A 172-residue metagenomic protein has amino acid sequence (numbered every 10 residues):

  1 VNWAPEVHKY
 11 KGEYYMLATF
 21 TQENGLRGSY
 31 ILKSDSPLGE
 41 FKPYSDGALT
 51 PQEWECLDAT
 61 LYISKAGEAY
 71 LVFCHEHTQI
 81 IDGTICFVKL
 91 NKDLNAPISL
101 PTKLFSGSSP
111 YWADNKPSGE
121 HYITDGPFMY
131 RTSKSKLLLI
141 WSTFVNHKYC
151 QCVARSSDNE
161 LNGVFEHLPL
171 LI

Functional and structural regions predicted by a protein language model:
V1-I172: Carbohydrate-active catalytic/glycan-binding domains of CAZyme proteins, especially the secreted or lumenal ectodomains
